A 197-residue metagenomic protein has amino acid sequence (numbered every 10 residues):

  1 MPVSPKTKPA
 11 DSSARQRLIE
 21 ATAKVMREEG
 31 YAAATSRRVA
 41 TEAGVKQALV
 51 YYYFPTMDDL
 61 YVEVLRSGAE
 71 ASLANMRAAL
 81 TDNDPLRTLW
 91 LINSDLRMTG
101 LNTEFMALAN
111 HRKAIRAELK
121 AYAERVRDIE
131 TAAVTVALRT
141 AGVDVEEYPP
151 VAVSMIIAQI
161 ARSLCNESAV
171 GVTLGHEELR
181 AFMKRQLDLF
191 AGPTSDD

Functional and structural regions predicted by a protein language model:
M1-S13, K24, L138, V170 (+1 more regions): N-terminal intrinsically disordered/low-complexity leader segments
A14, M57, V64, G68 (+4 more regions): Hydrophobic/aromatic residues within well-ordered alpha-helical segments
A14-R17, A21-D59, E63: Helix-turn-helix
R17, A21-E29, N75, L101 (+3 more regions): Solvent-exposed, amphipathic alpha-helical segments
E20, A48, R87, G100-E104 (+1 more regions): Positions in alpha-helical segments
E63, E70-G100, E147-I157, R180: Hydrophobic alpha-helical connector segments
D95-K120: Amphipathic alpha-helical segments used for helix-helix packing
R116-K120, A137-D197: Hydrophobic/aromatic-rich alpha-helical bundle segments in the mid-to-C-terminal region
